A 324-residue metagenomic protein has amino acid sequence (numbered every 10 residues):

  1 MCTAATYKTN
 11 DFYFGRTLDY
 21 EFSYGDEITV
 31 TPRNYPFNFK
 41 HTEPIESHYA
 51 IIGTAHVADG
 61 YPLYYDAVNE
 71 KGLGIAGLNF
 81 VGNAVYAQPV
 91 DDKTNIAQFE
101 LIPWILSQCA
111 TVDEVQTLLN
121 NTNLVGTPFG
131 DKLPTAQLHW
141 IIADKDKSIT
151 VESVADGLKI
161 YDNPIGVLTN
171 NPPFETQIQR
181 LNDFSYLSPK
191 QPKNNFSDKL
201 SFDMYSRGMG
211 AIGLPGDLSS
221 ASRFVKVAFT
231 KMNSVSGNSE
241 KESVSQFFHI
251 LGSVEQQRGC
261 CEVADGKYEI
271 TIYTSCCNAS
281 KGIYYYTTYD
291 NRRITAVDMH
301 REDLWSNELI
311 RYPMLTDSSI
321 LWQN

Functional and structural regions predicted by a protein language model:
M1-K93, N121, G126, R311-L315 (+1 more regions): A contiguous strand-loop segment
M1-Y13, T127-G130, T135-A136, K145-K147 (+1 more regions): C-terminus-biased signal that marks the final domain/tail of proteins
G15, A76-L78, V151-E152, Y285-T287: Beta-strand residues in well-ordered beta-sheet regions across diverse protein folds
Y20-F22, V81-N83, D156-K159, G166 (+1 more regions): Short, surface-exposed beta-strand-loop junctions and turns on beta-sheet-rich folds
I28, V68, I149-S153, K159 (+1 more regions): Broad, structure-driven detector of short, well-ordered beta-strand segments within folded domains
D92-P128, E240-F248: Proteins synthesized as precursors that undergo proteolytic processing into mature forms
V112, Q116-E152: Aromatic- and glycine-enriched pocket-lining scaffold segments that form the walls of small-molecule binding clefts
